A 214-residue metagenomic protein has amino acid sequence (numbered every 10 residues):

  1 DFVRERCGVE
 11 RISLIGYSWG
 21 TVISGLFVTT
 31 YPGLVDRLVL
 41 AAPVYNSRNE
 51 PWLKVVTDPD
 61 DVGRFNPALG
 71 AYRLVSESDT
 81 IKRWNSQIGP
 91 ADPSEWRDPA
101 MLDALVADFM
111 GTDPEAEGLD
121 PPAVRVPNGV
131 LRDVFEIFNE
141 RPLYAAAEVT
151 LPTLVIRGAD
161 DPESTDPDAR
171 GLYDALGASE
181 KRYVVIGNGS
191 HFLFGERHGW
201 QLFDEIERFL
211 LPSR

Functional and structural regions predicted by a protein language model:
D1-R11: Conserved acidic catalytic loop of the alpha/beta-hydrolase fold
V3, E205-S213: C-terminal alpha-helix
E10-R11, I15, W19-N49: Conserved hydrolase catalytic core segment
L53-Y144, L151: Alpha/beta-hydrolase
V149, V155-R157: Short beta-strand/loop motif that positions the catalytic acidic residue of the alpha/beta-hydrolase fold
A159-D161, N188-S190: Acidic beta-to-alpha connecting loop that harbors the catalytic carboxylate
P162-D168: Conserved alpha/beta-hydrolase "acid-adjacent" motif
G189-W200: Catalytic histidine-centered segment of alpha/beta-hydrolase-like enzymes
